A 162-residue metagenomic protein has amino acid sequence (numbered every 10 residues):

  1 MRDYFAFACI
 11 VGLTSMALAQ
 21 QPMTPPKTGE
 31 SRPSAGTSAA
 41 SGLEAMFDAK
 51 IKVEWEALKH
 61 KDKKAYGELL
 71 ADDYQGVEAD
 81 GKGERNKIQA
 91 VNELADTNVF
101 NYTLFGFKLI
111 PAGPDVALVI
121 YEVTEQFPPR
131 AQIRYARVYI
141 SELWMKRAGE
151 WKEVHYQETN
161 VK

Functional and structural regions predicted by a protein language model:
M1-F5, Q20: Positively charged n-region of N-terminal signal peptides that target proteins for export
A6-M16: Bacterial N-terminal signal peptides
Q20-D73: Short, low-complexity N-terminal intrinsically disordered segments enriched in polar/charged residues
Q21-P25, R137-K162: Short beta-strand edge/turn micro-motifs at domain boundaries
G42-M46, K63-D115, Y121, R130-A136: A solvent-exposed, acidic/Ser-Thr-rich amphipathic alpha-helical stretch
E78, F127, M145-K146: Residue-level signal for short segments within beta-strands and strand-turn junctions of well-structured beta-sheet
G81-G83, T124-F127, T159-K162: Solvent-exposed loop/turn segments at secondary-structure junctions within structured extracellular/periplasmic domains
I120-T124, L143: Residue-level recognition of well-ordered beta-strand positions that form the cores of beta-sheet-rich folds across
